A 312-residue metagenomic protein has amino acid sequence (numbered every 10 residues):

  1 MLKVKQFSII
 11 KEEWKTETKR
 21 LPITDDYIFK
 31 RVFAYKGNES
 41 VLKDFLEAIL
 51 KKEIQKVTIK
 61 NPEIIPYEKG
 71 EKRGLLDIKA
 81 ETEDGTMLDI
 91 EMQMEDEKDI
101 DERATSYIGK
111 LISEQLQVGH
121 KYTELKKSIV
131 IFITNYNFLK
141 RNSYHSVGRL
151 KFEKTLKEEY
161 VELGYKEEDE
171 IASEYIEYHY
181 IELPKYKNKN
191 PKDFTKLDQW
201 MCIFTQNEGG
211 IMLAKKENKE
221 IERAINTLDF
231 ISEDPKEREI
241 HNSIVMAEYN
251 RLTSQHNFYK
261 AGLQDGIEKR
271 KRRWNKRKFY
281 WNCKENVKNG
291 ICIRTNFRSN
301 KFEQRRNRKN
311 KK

Functional and structural regions predicted by a protein language model:
M1-K312: Elongated, amphipathic alpha-helical interaction scaffolds
